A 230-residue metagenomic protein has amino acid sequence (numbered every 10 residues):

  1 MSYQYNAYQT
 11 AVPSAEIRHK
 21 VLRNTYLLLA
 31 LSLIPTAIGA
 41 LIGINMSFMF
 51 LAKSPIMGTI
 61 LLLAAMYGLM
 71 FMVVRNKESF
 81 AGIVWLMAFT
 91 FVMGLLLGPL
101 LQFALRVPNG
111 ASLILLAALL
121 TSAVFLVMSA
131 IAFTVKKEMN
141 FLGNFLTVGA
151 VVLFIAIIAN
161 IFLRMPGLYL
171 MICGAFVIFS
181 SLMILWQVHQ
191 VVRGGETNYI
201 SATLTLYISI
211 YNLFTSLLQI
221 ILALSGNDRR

Functional and structural regions predicted by a protein language model:
M1-R230: A hydrophobic alpha-helical transmembrane-helix feature that marks the membrane cores and membrane-interface segments
